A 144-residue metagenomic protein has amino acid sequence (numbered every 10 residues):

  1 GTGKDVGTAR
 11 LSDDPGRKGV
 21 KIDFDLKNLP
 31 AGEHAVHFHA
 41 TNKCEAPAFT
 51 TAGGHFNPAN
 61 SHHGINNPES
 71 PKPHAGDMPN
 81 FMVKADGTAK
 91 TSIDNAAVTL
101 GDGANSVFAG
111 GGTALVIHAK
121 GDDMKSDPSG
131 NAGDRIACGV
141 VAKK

Functional and structural regions predicted by a protein language model:
G1-E33, F38-K144: N-terminal leader/targeting pre-sequences
